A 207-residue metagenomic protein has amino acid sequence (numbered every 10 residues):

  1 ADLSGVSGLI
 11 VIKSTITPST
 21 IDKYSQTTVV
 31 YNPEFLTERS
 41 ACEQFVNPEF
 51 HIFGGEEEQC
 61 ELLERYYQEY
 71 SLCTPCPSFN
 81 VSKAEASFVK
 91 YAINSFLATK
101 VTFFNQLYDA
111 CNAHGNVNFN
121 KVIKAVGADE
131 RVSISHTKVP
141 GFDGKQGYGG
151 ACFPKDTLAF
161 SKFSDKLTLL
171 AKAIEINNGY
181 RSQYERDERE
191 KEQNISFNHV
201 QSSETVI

Functional and structural regions predicted by a protein language model:
A1-V29: Rossmann-fold NAD(P) dinucleotide-binding segment
V11, N94-S95, G144-G147: Short, contiguous strand/loop micro-motifs
K13-S14, E34, V81, G149: Glycine- and other small-residue-rich loops at beta-strand/loop junctions that grip anionic moieties
P18, T37, R181: Surface-exposed, flexible loop/turn segments at secondary-structure boundaries
D22-N32, T37, A41-S135, F163-L167 (+1 more regions): Internal alpha-helical scaffold of NAD(P)-dependent oxidoreductase catalytic cores
N116-I207: NAD(P)-dependent Rossmann-like dehydrogenase/reductase catalytic/cofactor-binding core
